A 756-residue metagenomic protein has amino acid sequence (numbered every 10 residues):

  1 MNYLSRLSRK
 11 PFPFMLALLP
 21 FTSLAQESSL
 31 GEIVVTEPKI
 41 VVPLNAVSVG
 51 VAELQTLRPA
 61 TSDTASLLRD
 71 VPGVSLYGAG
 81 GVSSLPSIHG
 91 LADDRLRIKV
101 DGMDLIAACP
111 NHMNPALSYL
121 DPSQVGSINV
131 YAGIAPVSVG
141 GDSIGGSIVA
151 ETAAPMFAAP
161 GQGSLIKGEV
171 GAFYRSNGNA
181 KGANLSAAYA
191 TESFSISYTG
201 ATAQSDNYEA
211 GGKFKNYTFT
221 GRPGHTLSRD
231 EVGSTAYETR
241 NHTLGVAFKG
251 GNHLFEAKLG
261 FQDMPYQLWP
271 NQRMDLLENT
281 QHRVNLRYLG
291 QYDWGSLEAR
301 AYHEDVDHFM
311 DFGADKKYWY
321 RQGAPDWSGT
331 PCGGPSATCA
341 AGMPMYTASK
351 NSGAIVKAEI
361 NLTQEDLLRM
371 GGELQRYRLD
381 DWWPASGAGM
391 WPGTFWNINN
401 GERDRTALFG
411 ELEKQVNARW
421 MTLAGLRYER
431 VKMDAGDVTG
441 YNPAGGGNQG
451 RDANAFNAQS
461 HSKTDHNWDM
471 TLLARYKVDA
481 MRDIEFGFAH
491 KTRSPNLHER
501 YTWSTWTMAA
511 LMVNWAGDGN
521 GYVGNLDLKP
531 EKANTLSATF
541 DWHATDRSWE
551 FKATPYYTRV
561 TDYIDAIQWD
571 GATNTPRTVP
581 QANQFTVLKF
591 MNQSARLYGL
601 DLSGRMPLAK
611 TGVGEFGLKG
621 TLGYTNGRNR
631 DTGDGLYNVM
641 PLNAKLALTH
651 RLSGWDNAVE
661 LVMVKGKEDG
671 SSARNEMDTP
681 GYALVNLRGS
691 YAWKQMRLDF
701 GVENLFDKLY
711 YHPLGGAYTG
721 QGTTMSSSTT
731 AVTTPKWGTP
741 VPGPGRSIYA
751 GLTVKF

Functional and structural regions predicted by a protein language model:
L30-A65, L85, D93: N-terminal periplasmic "start-of-domain" segments of outer-membrane beta-barrel proteins
L105-I134: Short acidic/polar hinge/loop motifs at secondary-structure boundaries that mediate gating or recognition
M156, S164-G171, R175-G182, S186-N279: Periplasmic-side early beta-strands and strand-to-turn transitions of outer-membrane beta-barrels
G211, T492-R493, A566, G666-D669 (+1 more regions): C-terminal beta-signal and adjacent terminal beta-strands/loops of Gram-negative outer-membrane beta-barrel proteins
T239, N252-L297, D305-P335, C339-N351 (+4 more regions): Flexible loop and strand-edge segments within Gram-negative outer membrane beta-barrel domains
D263, D305-F309, R378-D380, A385-G387 (+7 more regions): Surface-exposed extracellular loop regions of Gram-negative outer-membrane beta-barrel proteins, predominantly
M274-D293, T347-S349, N397-R405, F456-L473 (+8 more regions): Outer-membrane beta-barrel signature, preferentially recognizing the C-terminal barrel domain of Gram-negative
R369, Q415-T422, R430-V431, S548-I564 (+3 more regions): Gram-negative outer-membrane beta-barrel transporters
